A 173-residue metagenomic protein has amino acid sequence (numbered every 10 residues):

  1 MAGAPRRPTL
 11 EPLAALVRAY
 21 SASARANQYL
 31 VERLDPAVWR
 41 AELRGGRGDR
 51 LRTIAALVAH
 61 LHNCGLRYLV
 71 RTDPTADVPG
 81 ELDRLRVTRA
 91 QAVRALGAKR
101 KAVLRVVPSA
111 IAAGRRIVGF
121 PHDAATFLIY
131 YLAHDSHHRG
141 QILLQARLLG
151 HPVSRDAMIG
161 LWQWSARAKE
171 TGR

Functional and structural regions predicted by a protein language model:
M1-P12: Short, contiguous pre-domain boundary segments
A2, V17, S21-V31, P36-L82 (+1 more regions): Short, contiguous alpha-helical
L10-V17, R89-V93, I129: Active-site rim elements
P12, A19-S23, A95-K99: Soluble or luminal CAZymes and related metallo-dependent hydrolases
E32-D35, L104, P108: Amphipathic, well-packed alpha-helical segments that form the structural scaffold of globular domains
R67-V107: Helix-adjacent hinge/juxtasegments
V107-P121: Acidic catalytic patch
